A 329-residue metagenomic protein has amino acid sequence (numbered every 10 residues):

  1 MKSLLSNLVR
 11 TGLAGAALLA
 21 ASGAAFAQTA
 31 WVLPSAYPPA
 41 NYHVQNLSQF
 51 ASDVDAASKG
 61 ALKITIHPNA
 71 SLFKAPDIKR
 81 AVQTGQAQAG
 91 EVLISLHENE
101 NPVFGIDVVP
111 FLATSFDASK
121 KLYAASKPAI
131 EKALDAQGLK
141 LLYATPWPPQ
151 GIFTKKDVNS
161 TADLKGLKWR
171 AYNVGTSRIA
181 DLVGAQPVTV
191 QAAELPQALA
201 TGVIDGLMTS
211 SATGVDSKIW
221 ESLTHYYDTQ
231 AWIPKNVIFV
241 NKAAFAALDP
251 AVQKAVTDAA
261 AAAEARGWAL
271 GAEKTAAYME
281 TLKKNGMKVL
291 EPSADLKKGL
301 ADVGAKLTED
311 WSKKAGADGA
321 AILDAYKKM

Functional and structural regions predicted by a protein language model:
M1-L13: Bacterial N-terminal signal peptides that target proteins for export
K2, Q28-K120, S126-M329: N-terminal secretory/targeting leader peptides
L4-N7, G23, K59: Compositionally biased regions
A14-G15, A25: Cleavable N-terminal signal peptides
A21-A27: Sec/Tat signal peptide C-region and signal peptidase I cleavage site
